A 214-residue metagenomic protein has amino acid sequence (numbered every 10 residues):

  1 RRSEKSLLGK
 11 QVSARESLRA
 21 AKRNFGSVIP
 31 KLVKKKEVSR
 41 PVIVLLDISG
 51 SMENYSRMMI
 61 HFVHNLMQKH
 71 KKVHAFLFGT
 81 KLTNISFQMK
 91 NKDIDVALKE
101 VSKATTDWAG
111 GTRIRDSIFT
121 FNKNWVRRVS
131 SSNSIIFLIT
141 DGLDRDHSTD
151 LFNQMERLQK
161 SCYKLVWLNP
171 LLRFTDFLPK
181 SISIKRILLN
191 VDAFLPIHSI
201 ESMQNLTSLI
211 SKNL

Functional and structural regions predicted by a protein language model:
R1-S39: Acidic/polar low-complexity segments with low predicted structural confidence
L18, L32-F62: MIDAS-like acidic motif and immediate structural context at the N-terminus of von Willebrand factor A/I domains
V44, A75-L77, I136-L138, W167: Structural beta-sheet core signal
S51-E53, L82, L143-H147, F174: Short acidic, S/G/P-rich loop/turn micro-motifs used as interaction or catalytic elements
N54-M58, F62-R113: Metal-dependent catalytic core segments for phosphate chemistry
V96-S134, L172, D176-L178: Von Willebrand factor
R115-K164, Q204-L214: Exposed acidic/Ser/Thr-rich ligand/metal-binding surfaces
M155-L214: Von Willebrand factor type A / integrin I
